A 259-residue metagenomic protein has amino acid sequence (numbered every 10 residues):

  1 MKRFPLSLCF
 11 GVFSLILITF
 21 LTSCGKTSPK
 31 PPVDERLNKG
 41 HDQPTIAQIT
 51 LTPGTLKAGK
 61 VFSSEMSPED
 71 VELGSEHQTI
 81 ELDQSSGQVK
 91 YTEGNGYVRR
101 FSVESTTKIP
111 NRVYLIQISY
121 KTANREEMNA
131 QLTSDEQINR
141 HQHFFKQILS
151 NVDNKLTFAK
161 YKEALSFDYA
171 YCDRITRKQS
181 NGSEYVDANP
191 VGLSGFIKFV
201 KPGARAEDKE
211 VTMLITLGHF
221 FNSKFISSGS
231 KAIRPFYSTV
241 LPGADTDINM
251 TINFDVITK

Functional and structural regions predicted by a protein language model:
M1-G11: Bacterial N-terminal signal peptides that target proteins for export
R3, L15-I49: Bacterial Sec-dependent N-terminal signal peptides
C9-V12, S23, V61: N-terminal cationic amphipathic segment used for targeting or macromolecule association
G11-L15, I138-N139: Low-complexity, intrinsically disordered regions enriched in charged/polar residues
V33-K259: First exposed extracellular module after export/assembly in secreted or surface-exposed proteins
